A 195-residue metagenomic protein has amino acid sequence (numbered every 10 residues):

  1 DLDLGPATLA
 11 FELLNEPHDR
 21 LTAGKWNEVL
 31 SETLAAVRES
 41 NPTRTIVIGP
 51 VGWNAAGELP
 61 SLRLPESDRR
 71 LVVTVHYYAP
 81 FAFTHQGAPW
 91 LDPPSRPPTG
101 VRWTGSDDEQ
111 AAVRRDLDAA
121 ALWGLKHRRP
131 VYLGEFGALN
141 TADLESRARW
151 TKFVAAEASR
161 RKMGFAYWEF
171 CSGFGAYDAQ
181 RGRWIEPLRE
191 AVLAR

Functional and structural regions predicted by a protein language model:
D1-D107, D116-L139, R160-M163: Active-site region of glycoside hydrolase catalytic domains
L64, D68, E109-Q110, A121 (+2 more regions): Short, structured coil/loop segments at alpha-helix boundaries
A112-R114: Alpha-helical scaffold elements lining the catalytic groove of polysaccharide deacetylases
D143-R195: Aromatic-rich peripheral "rim/lid" segments of glycoside hydrolase catalytic domains that contact and position glycan
